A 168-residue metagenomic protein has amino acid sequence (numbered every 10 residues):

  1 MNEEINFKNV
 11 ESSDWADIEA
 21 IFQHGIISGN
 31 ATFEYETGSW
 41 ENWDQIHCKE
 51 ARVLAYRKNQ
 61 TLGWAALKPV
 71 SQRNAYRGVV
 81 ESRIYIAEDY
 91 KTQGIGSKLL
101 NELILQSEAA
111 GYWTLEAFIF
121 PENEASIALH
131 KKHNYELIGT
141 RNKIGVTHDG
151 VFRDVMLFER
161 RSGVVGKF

Functional and structural regions predicted by a protein language model:
E3-I5, N59-W64, R153: Glycine-rich phosphate/pyrophosphate-binding loop shared by adenosine-nucleotide-utilizing enzymes
E4-I18: A short beta-loop-alpha structural element at the N-terminal edge of CoA-dependent acyl/N-acetyltransferase catalytic
W15, E19-Q45: Conserved GNAT-fold acetyl-CoA-binding loop/helix
Y35-D89, L100, R161-G163: Acetyl-CoA-dependent GNAT
A66, E116-I119, K131, E136-R153: Conserved catalytic-core motifs of GNAT/GCN5-like acyltransferases
K91, A117-I127: Conserved beta-strand-loop-alpha-helix junction that forms the acyl-donor binding cleft
T92-Q106, A128-K132: Conserved acetyl-CoA-binding loop-helix of GNAT-fold acetyltransferases
S107-I119: Conserved GNAT acetyl-CoA-binding A-motif
